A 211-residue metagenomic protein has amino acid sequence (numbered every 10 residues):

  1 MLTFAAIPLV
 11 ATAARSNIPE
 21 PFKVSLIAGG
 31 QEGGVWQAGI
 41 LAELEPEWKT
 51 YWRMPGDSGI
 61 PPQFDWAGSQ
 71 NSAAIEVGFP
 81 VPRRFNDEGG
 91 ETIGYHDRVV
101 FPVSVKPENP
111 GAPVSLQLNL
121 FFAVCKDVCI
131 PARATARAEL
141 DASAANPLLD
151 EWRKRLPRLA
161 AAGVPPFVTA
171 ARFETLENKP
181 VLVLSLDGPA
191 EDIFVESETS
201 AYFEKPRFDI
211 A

Functional and structural regions predicted by a protein language model:
M1-P8: Bacterial N-terminal signal peptides
A11-A211: Extracellular/lumen-exposed scaffold segments
